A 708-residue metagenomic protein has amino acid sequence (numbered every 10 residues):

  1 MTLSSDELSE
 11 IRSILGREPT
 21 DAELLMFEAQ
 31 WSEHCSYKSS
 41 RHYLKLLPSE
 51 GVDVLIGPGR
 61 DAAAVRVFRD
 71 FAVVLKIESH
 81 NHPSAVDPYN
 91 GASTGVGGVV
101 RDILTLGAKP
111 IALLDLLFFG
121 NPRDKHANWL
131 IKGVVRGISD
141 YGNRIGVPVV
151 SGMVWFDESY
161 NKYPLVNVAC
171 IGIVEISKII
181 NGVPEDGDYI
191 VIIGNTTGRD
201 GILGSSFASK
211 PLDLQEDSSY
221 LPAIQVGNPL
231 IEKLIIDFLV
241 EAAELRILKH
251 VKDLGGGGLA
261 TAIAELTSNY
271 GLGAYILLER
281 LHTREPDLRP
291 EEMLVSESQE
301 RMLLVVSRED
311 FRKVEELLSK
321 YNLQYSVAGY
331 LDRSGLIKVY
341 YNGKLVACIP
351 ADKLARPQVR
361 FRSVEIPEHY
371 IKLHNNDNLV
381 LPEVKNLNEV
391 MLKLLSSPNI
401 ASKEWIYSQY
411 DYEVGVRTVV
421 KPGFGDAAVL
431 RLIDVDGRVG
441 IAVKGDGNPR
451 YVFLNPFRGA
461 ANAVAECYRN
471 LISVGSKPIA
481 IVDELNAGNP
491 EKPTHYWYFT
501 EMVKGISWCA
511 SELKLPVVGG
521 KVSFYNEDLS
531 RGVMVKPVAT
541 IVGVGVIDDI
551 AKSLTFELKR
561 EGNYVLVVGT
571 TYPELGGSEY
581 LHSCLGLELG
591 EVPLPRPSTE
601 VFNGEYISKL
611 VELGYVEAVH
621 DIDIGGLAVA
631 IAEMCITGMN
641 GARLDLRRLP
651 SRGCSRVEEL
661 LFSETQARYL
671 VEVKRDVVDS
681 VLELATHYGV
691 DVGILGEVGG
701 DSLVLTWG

Functional and structural regions predicted by a protein language model:
M1, E7, L15-L24, K162-P164 (+9 more regions): Glycine-/charge-enriched secondary-structure boundary and capping motifs
M1-P58: Alpha-helical propensity feature that highlights long, continuous alpha-helices across diverse contexts
S4, L8, A127, I131 (+8 more regions): Generic alpha-helical secondary structure
R12-P19, A223-V226, N455: A short N-terminal beta->alpha junction/helix N-cap motif
W31-C35, L44-T94, G98-L104, K109-A112 (+4 more regions): Non-catalytic terminal/interface segments that mediate subunit docking, oligomerization, and allosteric communication
R60-Y321, L331-L336, Y340, R458 (+6 more regions): Mobile "lid/hinge" segments at catalytic clefts and subdomain interfaces of large enzymes
